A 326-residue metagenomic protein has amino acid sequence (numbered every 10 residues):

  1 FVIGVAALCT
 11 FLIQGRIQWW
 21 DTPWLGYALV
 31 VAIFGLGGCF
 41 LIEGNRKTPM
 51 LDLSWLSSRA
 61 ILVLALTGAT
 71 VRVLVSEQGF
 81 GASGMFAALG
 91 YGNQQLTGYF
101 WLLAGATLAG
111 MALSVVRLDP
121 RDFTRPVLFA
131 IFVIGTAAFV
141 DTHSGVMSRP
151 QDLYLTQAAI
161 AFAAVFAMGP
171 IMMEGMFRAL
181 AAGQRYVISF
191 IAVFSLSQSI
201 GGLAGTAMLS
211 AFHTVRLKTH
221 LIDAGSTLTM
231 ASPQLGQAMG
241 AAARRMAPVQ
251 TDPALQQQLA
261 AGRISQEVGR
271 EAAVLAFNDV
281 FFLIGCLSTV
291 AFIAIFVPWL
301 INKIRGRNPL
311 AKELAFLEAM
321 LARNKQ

Functional and structural regions predicted by a protein language model:
F1-L66: Hydrophobic transmembrane-helix bundles of small-molecule transporters
I3, S57-A65, P150, V268 (+2 more regions): Primarily residues marking transmembrane-helix entry/exit sites
P23, M50-T219: 12-transmembrane solute porter fold
F34-G35, V133-H143, V290-V297: Transmembrane-helix signature of multi-pass solute transporters
L41-P49, V215, V297-N308: Helix-loop junctions on the cytosolic side of multi-pass membrane transporters, especially the intracellular loop
T48-S54, T219-A224, I304-L314: Short, Lys/Arg-enriched, Gly/Pro-containing loop segments at transmembrane-helix junctions of multi-pass membrane
K218-A261: Juxtamembrane non-transmembrane "cap" segments at the membrane-aqueous interface of multi-pass membrane proteins
P248-Q326: Transmembrane-helix exit segments and adjacent C-terminal regions of multi-pass membrane proteins
